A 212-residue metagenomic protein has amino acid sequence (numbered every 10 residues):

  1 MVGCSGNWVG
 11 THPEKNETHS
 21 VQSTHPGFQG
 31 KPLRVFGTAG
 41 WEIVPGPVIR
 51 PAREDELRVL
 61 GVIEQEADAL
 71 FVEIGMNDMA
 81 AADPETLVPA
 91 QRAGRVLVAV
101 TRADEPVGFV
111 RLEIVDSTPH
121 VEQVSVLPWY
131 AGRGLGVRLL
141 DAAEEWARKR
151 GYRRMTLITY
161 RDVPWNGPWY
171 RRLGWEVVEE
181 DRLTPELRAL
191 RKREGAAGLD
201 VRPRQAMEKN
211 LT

Functional and structural regions predicted by a protein language model:
N7, K15-T18, K31: Polybasic, lysine-rich low-complexity intrinsically disordered segments
H25, P32-D55, Q205, N210-T212: Conserved N-terminal entry element of GNAT/NAT acetyltransferase domains
P51-L57, G61-W129, L140-A142, W146 (+5 more regions): Acetyl-CoA-dependent GNAT
L127-R133, R161-D162: Active-site acidic-Proline motif in GNAT/NAT acetyltransferases
A147-T159: Conserved GNAT acetyl-CoA-binding A-motif
L157-N166, L183-R188: Conserved beta-strand-loop-alpha-helix junction that forms the acyl-donor binding cleft
Y170, W175: Conserved active-site tyrosine of GNAT-family acetyltransferases
